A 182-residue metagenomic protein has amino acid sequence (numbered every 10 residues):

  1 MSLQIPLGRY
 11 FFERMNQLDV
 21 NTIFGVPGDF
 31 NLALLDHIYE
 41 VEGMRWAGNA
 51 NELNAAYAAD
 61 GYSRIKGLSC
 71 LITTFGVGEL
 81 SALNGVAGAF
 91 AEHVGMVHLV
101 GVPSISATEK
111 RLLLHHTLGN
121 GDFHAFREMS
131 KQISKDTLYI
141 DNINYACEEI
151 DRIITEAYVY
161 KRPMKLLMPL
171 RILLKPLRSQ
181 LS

Functional and structural regions predicted by a protein language model:
M1-S182: N-terminal alpha/beta PP-like core and its mobile active-site loop of ThDP/TPP-dependent enzymes
